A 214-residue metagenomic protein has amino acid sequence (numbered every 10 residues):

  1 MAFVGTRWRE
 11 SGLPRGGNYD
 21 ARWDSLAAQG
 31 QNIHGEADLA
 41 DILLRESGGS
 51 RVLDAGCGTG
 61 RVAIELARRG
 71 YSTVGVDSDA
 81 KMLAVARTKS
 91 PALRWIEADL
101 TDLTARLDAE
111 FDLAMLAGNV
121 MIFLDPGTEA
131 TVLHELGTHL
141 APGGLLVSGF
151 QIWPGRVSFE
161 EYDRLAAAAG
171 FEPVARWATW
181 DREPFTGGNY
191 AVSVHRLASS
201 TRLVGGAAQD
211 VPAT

Functional and structural regions predicted by a protein language model:
M1-S47: Conserved class I S-adenosyl-L-methionine
G49-G56: Conserved class I S-adenosyl-L-methionine
R61-L103: Class I SAM-dependent methyltransferase SAM/SAH-binding core
A105-L113: A short acidic, Gly/Pro-enriched loop at the edge of an enzyme's catalytic core that lines a small-molecule cofactor
D112-G127: A short SAM/SAH-binding and catalytic strip from SAM-dependent methyltransferases
A130-P142: A short glycine-rich, Lys/Arg-flanked "PGG" loop and its adjoining helix->strand segment in the class I
G143-F150: Conserved beta-strand signature within the Rossmann-like core of class I S-adenosyl-L-methionine
F171-D210: Class I S-adenosyl-L-methionine
